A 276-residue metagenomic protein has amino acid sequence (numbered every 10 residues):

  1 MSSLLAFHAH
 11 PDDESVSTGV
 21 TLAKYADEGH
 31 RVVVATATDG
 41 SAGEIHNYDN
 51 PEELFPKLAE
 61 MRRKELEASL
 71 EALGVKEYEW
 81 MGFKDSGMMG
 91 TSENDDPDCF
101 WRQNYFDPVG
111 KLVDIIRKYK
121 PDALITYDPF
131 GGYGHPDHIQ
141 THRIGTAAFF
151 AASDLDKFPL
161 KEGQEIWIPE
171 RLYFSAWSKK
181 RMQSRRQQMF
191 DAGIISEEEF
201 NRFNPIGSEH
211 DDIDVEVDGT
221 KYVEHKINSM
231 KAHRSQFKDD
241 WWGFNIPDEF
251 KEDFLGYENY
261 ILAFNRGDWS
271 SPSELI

Functional and structural regions predicted by a protein language model:
M1-L5, E93-D98, R102-I276: Metal-dependent de-N-acetylase/amidase catalytic core
M1-Y119, A147, D154, I261-F264 (+1 more regions): Active-site rim/loop-helix segments in enzyme catalytic domains that contact anionic ligands
